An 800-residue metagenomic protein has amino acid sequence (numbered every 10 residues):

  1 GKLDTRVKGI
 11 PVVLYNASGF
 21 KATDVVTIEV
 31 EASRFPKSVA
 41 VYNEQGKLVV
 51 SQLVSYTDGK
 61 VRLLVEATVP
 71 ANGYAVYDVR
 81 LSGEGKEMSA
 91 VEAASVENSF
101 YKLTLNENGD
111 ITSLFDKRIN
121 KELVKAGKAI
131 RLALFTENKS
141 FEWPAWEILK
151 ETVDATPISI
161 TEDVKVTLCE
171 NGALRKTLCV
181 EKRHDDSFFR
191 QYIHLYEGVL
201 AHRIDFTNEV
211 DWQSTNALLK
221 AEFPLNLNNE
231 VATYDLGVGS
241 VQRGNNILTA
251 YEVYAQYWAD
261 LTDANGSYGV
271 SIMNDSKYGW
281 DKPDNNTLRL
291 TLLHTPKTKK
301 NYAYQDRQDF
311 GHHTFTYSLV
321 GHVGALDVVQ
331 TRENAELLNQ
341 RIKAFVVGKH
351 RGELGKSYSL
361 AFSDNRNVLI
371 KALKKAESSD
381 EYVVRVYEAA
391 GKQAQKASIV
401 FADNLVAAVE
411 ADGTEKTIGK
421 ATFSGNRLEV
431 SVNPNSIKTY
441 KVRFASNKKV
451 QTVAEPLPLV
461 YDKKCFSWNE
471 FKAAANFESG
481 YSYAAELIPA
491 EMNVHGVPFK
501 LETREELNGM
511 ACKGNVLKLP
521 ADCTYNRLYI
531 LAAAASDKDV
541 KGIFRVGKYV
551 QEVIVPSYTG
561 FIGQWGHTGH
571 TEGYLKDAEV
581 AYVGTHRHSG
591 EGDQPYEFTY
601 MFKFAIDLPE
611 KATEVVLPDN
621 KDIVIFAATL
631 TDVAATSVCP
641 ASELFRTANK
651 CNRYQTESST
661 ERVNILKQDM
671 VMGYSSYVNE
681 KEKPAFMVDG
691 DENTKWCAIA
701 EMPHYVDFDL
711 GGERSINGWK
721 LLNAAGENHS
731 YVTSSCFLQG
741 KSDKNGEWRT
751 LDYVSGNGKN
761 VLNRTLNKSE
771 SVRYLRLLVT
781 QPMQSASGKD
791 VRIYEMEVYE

Functional and structural regions predicted by a protein language model:
D4, K8-P456: C-terminal (or distal) subdomains of carbohydrate-active enzymes
Y15-S18, A32, Y196-G198, K374-A376 (+6 more regions): Extracellular and analogous surface-interaction loops
L63-A67, E429-V430, T439-K441, L517-K518 (+3 more regions): Exposed aromatic-hydrophobic patches
E181-S187, T295-K297, F362-D364, Y387 (+6 more regions): Extracellular beta-rich ligand/substrate-recognition surface
E222-L225, S398-D403, V540-Y549, H729-K744: Short, surface-exposed beta-strand/strand-loop-strand elements in extracellular ectodomains
N447-T660: N-terminal/edge-of-domain interface segments
L517-Y525, A533-K538, D622-E657, E682-T750 (+1 more regions): Aromatic, loop-rich ligand-recognition surfaces of beta-strand-rich domains
T559-G569, R653-D689: Predominantly extracellular/luminal regions of secreted and cell-surface proteins, especially disulfide-bonded
